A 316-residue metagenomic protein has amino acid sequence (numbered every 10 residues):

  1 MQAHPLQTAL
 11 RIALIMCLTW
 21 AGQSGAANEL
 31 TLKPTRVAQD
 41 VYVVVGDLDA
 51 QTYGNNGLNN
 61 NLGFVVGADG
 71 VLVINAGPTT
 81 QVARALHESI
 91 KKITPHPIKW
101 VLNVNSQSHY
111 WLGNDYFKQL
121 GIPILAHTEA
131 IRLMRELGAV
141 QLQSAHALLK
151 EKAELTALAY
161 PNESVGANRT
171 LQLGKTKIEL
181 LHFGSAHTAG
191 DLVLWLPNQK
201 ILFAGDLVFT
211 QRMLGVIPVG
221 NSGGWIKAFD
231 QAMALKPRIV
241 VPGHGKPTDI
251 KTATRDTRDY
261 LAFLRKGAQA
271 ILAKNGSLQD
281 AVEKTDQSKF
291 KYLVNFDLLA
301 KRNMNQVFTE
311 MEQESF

Functional and structural regions predicted by a protein language model:
M1-Q7: N-terminal secretory signal peptides that target proteins for export/translocation
A9-A21: Bacterial N-terminal signal peptides
Q23-A26: Sec/Tat signal peptide C-region and signal peptidase I cleavage site
Q39-S89, L194-L196, K200-A204: Conserved beta-strand hairpin/beta-sheet module of binuclear metal-dependent hydrolase folds, prominently
D40, V65, N75, I90 (+10 more regions): Divalent metal-coordination and catalytic microenvironments
G70-L72, P78-T79, T170, K177-F263: Metallo-beta-lactamase
E88-E163, A167-T170, K266: Active-site HxH/HxHxD metal-binding segment of metal-dependent hydrolases
A234-L235, T248-F316: Accessory terminal helices/loops
